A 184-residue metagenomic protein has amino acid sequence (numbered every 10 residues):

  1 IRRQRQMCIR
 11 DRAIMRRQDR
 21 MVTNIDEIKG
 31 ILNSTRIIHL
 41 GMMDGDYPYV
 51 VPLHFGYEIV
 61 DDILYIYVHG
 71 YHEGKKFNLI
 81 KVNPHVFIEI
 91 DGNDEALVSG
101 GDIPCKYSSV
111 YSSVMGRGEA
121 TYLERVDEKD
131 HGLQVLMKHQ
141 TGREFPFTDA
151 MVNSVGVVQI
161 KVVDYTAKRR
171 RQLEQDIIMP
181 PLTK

Functional and structural regions predicted by a protein language model:
I1-D11: Single conserved hydrophobic/aromatic residue that forms the stacking wall/gate of nucleotide- or nucleobase-binding
R2, M43-G45, M115: Short, acidic, Ser/Thr-enriched surface-loop or helix-capping motifs
R10-N33, I178-K184: Extreme N-terminal tail/first-helix region
R16-R17, E95-K184: Charged, gly/pro-rich active-site loop segments
V22-N24, S34-H39, Q140-R143: Short Pro/Gly-enriched beta-strand edge/turn motifs at strand-loop
T35-H72, I88: Short beta-strand segments
K75-G100, C105-Y107: Helix-adjacent hinge/juxtasegments
